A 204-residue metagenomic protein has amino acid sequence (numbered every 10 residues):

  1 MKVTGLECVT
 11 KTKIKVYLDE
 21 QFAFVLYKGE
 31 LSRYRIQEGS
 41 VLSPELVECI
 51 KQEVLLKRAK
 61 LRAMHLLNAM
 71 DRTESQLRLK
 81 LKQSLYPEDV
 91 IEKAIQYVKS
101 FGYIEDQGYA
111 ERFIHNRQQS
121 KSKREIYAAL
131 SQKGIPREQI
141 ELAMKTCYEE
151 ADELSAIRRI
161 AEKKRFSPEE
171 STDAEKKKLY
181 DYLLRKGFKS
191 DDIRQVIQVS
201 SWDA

Functional and structural regions predicted by a protein language model:
M1-A204: An alpha-helical, amphipathic repeat domain used for nucleic-acid recognition, typified by the mTERF helical solenoid
